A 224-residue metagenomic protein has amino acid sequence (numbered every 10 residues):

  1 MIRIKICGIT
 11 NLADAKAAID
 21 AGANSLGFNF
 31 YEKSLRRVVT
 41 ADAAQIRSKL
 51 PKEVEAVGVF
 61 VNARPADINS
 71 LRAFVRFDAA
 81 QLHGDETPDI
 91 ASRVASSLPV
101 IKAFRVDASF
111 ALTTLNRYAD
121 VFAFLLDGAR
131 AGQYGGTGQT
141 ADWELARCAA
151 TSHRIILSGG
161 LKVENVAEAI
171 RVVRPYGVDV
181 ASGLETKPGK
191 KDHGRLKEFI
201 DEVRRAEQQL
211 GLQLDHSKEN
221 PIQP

Functional and structural regions predicted by a protein language model:
M1-P224: Conserved N-terminal beta1-alpha1 strand-loop-helix module at the mouth
